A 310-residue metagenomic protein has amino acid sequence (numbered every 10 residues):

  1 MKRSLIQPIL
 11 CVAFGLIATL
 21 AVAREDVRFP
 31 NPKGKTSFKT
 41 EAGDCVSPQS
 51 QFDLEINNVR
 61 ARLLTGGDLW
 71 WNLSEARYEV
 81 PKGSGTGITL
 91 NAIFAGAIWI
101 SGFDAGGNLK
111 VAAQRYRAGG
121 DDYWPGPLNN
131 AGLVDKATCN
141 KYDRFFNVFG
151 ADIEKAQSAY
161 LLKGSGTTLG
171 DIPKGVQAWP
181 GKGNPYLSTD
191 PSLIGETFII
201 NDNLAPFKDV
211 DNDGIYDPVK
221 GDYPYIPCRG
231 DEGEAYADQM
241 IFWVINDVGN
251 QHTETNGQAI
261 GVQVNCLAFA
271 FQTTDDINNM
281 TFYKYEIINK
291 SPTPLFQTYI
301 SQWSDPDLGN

Functional and structural regions predicted by a protein language model:
M1-R28: Bacterial Sec-dependent N-terminal signal peptides
R24-N310: A long-range scaffold signal marking pre-active-site subdomains of enzyme folds
